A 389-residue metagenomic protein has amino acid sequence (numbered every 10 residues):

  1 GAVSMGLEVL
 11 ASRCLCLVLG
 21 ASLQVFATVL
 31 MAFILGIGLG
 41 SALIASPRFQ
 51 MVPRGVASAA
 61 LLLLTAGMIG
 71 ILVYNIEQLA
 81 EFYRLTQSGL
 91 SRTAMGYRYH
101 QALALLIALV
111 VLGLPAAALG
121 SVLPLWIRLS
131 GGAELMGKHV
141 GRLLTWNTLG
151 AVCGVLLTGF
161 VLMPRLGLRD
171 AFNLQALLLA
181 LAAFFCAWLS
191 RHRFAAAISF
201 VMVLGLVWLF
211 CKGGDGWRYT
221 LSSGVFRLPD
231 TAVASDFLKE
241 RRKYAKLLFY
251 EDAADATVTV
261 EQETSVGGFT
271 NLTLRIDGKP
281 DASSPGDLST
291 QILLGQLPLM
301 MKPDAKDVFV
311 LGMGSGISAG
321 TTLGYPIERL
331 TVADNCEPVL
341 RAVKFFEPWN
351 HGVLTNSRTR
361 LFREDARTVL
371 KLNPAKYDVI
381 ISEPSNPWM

Functional and structural regions predicted by a protein language model:
G1-M389: Alpha-helical transmembrane segments of multi-pass membrane proteins
